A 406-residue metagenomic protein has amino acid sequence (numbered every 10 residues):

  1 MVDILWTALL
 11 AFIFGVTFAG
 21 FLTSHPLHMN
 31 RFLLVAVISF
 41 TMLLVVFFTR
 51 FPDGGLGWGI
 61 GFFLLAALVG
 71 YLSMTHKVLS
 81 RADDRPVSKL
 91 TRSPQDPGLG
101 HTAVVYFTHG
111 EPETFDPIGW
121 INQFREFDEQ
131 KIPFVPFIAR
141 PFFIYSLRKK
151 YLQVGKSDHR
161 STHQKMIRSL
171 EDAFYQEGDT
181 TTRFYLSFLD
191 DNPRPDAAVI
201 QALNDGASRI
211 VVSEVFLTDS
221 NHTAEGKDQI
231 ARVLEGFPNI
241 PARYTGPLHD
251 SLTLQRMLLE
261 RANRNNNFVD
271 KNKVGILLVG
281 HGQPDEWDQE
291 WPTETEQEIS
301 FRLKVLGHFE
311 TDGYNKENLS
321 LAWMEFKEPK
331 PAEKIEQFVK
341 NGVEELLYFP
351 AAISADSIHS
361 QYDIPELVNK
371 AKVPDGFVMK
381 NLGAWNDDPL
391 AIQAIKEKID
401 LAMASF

Functional and structural regions predicted by a protein language model:
V2-F406: Active-site-proximal alpha-helix that buttresses catalytic centers in soluble enzyme cores
